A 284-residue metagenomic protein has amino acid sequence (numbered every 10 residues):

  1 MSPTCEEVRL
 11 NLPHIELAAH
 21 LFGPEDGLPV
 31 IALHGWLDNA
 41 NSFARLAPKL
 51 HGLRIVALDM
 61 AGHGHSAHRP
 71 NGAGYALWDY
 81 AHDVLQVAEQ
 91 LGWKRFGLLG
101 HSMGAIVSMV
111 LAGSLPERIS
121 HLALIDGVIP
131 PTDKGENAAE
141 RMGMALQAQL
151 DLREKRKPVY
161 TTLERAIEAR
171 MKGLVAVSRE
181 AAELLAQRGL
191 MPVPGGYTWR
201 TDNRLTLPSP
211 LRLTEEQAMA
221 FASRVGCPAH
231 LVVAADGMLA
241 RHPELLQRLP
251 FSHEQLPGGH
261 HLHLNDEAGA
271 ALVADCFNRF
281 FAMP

Functional and structural regions predicted by a protein language model:
M1-V30, H51-L53, W93-K94, I129 (+2 more regions): Alpha/beta-hydrolase fold catalytic core
I15, V56-L99: Active-site loop/oxyanion-hole signature of alpha/beta-hydrolase fold enzymes
H20-H68: Conserved HGGG/HGGXW glycine-rich cap/lid loop of the alpha/beta-hydrolase fold
K94-A138: Conserved hydrolase catalytic core segment
I125-V159: A catalytic-pocket lid/entrance helix-loop region that shapes and gates access to the active site across common
E154-L211: Conserved alpha/beta-hydrolase catalytic His-Asp/Glu region
M191-Q247: Conserved serine/cysteine hydrolase catalytic core
G258-A270: Catalytic histidine-centered segment of alpha/beta-hydrolase-like enzymes
